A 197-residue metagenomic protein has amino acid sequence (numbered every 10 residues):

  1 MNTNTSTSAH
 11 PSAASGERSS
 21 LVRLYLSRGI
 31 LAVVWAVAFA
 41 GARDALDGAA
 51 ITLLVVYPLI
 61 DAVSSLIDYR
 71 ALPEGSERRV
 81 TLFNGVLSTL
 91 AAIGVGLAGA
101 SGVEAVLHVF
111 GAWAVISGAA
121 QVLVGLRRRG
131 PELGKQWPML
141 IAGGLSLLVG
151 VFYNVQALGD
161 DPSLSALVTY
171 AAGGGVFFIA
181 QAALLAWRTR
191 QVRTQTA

Functional and structural regions predicted by a protein language model:
M1-P73, R190-A197: N-terminal topogenic module of multi-pass integral membrane proteins
A14, G41, V155-S163, Y170 (+1 more regions): Polytopic alpha-helical membrane-helix bundles and their juxtamembrane interface segments in multi-pass membrane
W35-V37, A91-S101, L145-S163: Hydrophobic alpha-helical transmembrane segments in multi-pass integral membrane proteins
A45-I60, G102-I116, V168-G175: Structural signature of hydrophobic alpha-helical transmembrane segments
A62-G75, Q121-G130, A182-W187: C-terminal ends of transmembrane helices
G75-L87, G134-I141: Cytoplasmic-side transmembrane-helix entry/capping segments in multi-pass membrane proteins
L90-M139: Membrane-proximal helix-loop-helix units in multi-pass membrane proteins
G173-T196: C-terminal transmembrane-bundle signature of multipass membrane proteins, characterized by strong activation on
